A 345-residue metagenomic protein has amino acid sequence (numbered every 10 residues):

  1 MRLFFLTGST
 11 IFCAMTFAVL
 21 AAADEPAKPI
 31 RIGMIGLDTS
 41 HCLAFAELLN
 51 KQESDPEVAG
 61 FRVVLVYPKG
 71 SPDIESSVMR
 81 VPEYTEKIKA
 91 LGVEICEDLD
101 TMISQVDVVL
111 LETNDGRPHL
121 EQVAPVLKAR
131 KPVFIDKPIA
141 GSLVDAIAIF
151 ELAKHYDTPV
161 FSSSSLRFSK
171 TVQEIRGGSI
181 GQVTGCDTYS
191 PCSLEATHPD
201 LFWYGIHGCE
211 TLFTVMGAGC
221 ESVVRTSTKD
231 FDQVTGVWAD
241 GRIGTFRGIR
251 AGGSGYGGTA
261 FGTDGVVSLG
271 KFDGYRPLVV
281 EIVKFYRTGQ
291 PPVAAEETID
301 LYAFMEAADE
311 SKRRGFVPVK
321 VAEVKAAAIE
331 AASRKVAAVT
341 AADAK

Functional and structural regions predicted by a protein language model:
L3, A22-A129, K154-H155, A218 (+4 more regions): N-terminal glycine-/serine-/threonine-rich beta1-alpha1-beta2 phosphate-ribose binding loop of Rossmann-like
T7-A18: Bacterial N-terminal signal peptides
E25-P26, V109-L110, R287-K345: C-terminal helix-rich "cap/oligomerization" subdomain common to oxidoreductases
E97, I135, V160-S162: Hydrophobic residues in well-ordered beta-strands that form the structural core
R130-P132, K137-P138: Short helix/strand-capping hinge loops at secondary-structure junctions that flank key functional elements
I139-H198: A contiguous active-site-proximal alpha/beta segment in oxidoreductase catalytic domains
D187-G253, E296-A303: Rossmann-like dinucleotide-binding domain that binds NAD(P)(H)
V234-V280: C-terminal substrate-binding/catalytic lobe of Rossmann-fold NAD(P)-dependent oxidoreductases
